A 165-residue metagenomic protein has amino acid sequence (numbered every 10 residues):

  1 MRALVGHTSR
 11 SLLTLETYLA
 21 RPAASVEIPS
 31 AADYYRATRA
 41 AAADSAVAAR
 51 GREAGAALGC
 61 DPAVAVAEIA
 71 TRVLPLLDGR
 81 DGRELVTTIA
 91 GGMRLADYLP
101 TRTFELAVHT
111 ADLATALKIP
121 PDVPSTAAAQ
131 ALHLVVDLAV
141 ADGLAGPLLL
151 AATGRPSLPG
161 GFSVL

Functional and structural regions predicted by a protein language model:
M1-P22: Extended cationic-aromatic binding surfaces that line active-site or macromolecule-binding grooves and engage
T17-A41, A46-A49, E53-L165: Structured surface interface patches that mediate subunit assembly and partner/cofactor docking
